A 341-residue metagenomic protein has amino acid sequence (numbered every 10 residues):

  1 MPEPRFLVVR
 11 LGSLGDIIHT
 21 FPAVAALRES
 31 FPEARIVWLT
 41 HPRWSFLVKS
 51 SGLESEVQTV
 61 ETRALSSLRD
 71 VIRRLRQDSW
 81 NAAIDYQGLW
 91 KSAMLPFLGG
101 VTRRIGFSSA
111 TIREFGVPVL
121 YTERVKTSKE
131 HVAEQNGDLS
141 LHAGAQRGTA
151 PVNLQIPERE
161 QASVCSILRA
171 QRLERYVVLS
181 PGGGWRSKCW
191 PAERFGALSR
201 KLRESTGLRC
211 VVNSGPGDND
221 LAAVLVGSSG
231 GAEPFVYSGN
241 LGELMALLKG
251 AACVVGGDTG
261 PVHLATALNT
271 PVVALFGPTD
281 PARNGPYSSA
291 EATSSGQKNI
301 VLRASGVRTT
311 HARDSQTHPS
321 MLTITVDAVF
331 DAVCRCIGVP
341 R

Functional and structural regions predicted by a protein language model:
M1-R341: Catalytic machinery of carbohydrate-active enzymes, primarily nucleotide-sugar-dependent glycosyltransferases
